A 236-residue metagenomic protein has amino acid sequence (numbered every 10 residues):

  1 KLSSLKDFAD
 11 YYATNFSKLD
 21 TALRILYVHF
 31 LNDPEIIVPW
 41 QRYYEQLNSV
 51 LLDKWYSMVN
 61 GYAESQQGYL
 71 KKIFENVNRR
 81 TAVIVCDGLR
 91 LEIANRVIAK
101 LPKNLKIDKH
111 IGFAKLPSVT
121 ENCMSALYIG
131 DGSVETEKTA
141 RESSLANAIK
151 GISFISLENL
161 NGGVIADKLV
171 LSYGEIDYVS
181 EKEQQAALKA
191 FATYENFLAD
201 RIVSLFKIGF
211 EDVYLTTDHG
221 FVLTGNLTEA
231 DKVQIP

Functional and structural regions predicted by a protein language model:
K1-P236: Feature captures the catalytic ectodomains and active-site-proximal regions of enzymes that hydrolyze or transfer
